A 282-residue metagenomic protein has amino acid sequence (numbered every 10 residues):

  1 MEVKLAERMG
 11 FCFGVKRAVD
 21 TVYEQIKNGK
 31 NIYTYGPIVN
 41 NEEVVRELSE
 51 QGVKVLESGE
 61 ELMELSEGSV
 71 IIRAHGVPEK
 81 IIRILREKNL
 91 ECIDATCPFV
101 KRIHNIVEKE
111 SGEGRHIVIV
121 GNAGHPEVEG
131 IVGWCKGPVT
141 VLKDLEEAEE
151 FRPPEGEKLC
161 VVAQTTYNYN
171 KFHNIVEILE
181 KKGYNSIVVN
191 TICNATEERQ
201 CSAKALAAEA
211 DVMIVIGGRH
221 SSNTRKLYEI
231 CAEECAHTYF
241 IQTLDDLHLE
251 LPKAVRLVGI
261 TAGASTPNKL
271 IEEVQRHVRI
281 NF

Functional and structural regions predicted by a protein language model:
M1-F282: The feature marks the mature, well-folded catalytic cores of soluble enzymes
